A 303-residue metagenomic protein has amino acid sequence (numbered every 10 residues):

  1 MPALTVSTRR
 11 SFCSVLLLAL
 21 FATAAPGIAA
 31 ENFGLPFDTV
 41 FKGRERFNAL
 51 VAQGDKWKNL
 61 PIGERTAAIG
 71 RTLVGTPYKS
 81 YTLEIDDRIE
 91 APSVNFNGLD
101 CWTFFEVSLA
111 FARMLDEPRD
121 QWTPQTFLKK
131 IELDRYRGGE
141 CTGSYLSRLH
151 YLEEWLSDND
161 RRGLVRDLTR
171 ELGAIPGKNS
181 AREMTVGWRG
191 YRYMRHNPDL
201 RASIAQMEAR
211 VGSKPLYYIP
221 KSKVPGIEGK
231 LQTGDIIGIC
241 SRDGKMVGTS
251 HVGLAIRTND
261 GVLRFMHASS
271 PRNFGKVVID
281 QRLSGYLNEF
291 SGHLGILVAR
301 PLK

Functional and structural regions predicted by a protein language model:
M1-T8: N-terminal secretory signal peptides that target proteins for export/translocation
R9-C13: N-terminal export leaders
S14-A24: Bacterial N-terminal signal peptides
A24-E31: Boundary at the C-terminal end of the N-terminal hydrophobic targeting segment
E31-S108: Cationic-aromatic interfacial patches
L73-K214, G261, H267-S270: Acidic/His-rich structured neighborhood in mature extracellular/periplasmic domains
K230-L231: Short, well-ordered loop/turn sites that connect or cap secondary structure elements
D235-K303: C-terminal soluble interaction/assembly domains
